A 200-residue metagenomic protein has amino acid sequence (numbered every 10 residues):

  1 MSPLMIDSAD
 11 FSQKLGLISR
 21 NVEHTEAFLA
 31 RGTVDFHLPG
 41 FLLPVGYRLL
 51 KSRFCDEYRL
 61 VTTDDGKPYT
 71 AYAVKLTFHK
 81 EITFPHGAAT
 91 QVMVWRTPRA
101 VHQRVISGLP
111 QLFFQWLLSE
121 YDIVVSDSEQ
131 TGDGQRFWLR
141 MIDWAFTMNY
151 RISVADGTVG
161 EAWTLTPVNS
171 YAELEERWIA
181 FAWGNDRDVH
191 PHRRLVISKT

Functional and structural regions predicted by a protein language model:
M1-R104, Q115-T200: Non-catalytic substrate-recognition and accessory regions of acyl/acetyltransferase enzymes
